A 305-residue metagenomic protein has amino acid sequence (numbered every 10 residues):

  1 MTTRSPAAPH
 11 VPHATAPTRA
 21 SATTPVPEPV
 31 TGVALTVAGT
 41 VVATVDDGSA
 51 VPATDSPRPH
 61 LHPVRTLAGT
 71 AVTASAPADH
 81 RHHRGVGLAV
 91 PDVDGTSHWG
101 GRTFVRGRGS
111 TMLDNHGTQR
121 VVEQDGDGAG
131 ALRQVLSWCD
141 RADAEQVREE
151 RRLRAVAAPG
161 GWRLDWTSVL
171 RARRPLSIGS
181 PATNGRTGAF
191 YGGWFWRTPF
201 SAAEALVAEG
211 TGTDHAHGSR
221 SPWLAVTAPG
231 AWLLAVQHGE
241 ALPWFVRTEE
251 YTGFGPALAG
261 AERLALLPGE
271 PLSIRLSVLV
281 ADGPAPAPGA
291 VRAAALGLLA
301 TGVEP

Functional and structural regions predicted by a protein language model:
T2-G87, P181, A281-G283: Beta-strand-rich N-terminal accessory domains
V37-T40, E123-G130, A157-G160, A228-G230 (+1 more regions): A short, structured loop/turn motif at beta-sheet edges
V45-P63, A158-A205: Acidic (Asp/Glu-rich), glycine- and aromatic
G87-G160: Extended, loop-rich substrate-binding clefts of extracytoplasmic carbohydrate-active enzymes
L132-Q134, E149-R151, L164-W166, G192-W194 (+1 more regions): Hydrophobic residues positioned within well-ordered beta-strands of beta-sheet architectures
L136-D140, L153-A157, L170-R174, T198-A202 (+1 more regions): Beta-strand elements of well-folded, non-transmembrane domains
P175-L242: Active-site/ligand-binding surface loops and adjacent short beta/alpha elements that line catalytic pockets across
L233-P305: Beta-strand-rich recognition/accessory modules
